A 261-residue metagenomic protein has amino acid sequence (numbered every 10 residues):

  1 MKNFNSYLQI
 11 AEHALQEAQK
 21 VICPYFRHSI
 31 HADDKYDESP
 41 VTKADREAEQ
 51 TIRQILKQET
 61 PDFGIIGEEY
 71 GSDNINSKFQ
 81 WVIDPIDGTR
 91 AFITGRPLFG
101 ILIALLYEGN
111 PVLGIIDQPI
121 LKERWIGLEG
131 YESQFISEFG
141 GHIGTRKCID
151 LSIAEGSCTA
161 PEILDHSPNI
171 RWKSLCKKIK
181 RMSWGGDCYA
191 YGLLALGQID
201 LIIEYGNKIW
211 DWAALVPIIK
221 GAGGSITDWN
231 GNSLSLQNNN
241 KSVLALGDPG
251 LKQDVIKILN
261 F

Functional and structural regions predicted by a protein language model:
M1-I86: N-terminal subdomain of lithium-sensitive/metallo-dependent phosphomonoesterases centered on the IMPase/IPPase/PAP
I22, D45, L56, T89 (+5 more regions): Residue-level signal for inorganic ion chemistry
A32-D33, K57, G71-D73, I116-D117 (+3 more regions): Short secondary-structure boundary/capping segments
R46, E69, P85-G88, P119 (+4 more regions): Generic detector of well-ordered alpha-helical packing
I75-Q134: DPxDG-like acidic metal-binding loop motif
L106-N110, I120, E129-E132, E138-F139 (+3 more regions): Short loop segments at secondary-structure junctions
G144-F261: An extended, acidic
